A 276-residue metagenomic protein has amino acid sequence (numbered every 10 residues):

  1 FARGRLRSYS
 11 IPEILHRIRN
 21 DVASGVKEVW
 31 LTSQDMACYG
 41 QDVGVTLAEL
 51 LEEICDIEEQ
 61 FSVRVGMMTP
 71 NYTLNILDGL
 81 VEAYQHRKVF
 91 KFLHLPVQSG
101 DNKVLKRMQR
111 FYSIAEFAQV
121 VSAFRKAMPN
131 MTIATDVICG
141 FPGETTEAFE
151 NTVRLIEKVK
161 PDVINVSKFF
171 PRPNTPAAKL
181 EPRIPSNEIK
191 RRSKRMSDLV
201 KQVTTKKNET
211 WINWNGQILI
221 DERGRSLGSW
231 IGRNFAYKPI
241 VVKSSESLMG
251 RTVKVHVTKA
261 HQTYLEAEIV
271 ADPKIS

Functional and structural regions predicted by a protein language model:
F1-P12: Canonical Radical SAM [4Fe-4S] cluster-binding loop centered on the CxxxCxxC motif and its immediate flanking residues
I14, L31, V65, L95 (+6 more regions): Conserved, mostly hydrophobic/aromatic
V22-T146: Conserved SAM/AdoMet-binding glycine-rich loop
Q34-M36, F169, S245: Short, ordered loop/turn segments at secondary-structure junctions
G40-C55, E59, R107-M108, P171-Q202: Radical SAM enzyme [4Fe-4S]-AdoMet core and its adjacent flexible, acidic and glycine-rich loops/tails across
E144, K158-P161: Contiguous mid-protein beta-loop-alpha structural module that forms a pocket-lining wall or clamp of enzyme active
K179-S276: Terminal RNA-binding accessory module
